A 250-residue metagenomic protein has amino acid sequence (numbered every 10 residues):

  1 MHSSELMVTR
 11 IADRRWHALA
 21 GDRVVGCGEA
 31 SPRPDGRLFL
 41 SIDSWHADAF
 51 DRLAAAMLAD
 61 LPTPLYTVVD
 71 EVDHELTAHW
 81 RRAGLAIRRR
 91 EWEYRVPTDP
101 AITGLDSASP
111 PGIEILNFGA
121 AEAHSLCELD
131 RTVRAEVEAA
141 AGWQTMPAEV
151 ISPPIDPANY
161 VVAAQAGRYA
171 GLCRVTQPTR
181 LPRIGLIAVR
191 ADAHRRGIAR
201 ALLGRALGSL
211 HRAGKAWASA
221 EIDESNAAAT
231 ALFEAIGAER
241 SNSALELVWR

Functional and structural regions predicted by a protein language model:
M1-M7, R131-V150, D156: Conserved GNAT-fold acetyl-CoA-binding loop/helix
H2-L61, V69, A170-P182, R190: Conserved donor-binding loop and adjoining core beta-sheet/short helix segment in diverse acyl/aminoacyl transferases
V8-R10, I113-E128: A short beta-loop-alpha structural element at the N-terminal edge of CoA-dependent acyl/N-acetyltransferase catalytic
A30-D35, A141-V189: A conserved beta-strand-loop-helix scaffold within acyl/acetyltransferase catalytic domains
S44-G112, L245-W249: Acyl-donor-binding surface of acyltransferase catalytic domains
A47-A59, V189, R195-R212, T230-A235: Conserved acetyl-CoA-binding loop-helix of GNAT-fold acetyltransferases
L61-V72, L210-I222: Conserved GNAT acetyl-CoA-binding A-motif
E71-R90, R196, R200, E224-N242: Conserved active-site alpha-helix within GNAT-family acetyltransferase domains
